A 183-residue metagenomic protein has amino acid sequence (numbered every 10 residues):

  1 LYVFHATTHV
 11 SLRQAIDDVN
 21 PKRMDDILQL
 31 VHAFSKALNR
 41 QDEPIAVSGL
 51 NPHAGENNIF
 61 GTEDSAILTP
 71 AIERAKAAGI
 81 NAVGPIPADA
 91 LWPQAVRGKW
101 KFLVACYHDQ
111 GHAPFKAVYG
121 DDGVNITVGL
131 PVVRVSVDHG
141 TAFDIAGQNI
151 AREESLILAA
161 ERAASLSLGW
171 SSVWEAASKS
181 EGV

Functional and structural regions predicted by a protein language model:
L1-E63, T69-V183: Anion-binding alpha/beta catalytic cores of soluble intermediary-metabolism enzymes, centered on
